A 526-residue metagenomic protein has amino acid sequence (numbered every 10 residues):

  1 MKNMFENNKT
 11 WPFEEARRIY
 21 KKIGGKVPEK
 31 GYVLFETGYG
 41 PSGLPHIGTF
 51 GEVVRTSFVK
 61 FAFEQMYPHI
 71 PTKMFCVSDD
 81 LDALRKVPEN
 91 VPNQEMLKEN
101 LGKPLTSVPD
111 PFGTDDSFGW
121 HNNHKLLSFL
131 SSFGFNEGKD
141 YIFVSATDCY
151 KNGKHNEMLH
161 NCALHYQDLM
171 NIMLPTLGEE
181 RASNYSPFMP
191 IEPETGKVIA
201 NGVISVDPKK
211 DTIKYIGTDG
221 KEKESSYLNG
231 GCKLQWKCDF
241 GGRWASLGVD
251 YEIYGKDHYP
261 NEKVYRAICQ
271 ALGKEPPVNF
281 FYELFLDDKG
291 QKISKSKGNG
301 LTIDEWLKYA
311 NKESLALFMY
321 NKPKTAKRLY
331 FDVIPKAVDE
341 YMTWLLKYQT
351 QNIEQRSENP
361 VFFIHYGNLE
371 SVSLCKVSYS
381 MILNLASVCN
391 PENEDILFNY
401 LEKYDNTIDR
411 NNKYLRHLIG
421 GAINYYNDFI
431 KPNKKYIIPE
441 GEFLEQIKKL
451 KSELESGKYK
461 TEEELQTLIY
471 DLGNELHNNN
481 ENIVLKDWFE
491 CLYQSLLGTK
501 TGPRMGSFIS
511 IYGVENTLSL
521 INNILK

Functional and structural regions predicted by a protein language model:
M1-K30, S42-P45, K73-F75, M170 (+1 more regions): Basic, alpha-helical terminal appendages of large translation-related enzymes
M1-M170, Y265-R266, L272: N-terminal Rossmann-like or analogous alpha/beta NTP/dinucleotide-binding catalytic cores that position adenine
N7, S42-G51, T114-F118, A146-Y150 (+9 more regions): Conserved aromatic-histidine-acidic binding/catalytic patches
R18, E275, N384-S387, G441: Catalytic alpha/beta core of large soluble enzyme barrels
K30-Y32, Y141, S246, Y348 (+2 more regions): Short amphipathic alpha-helical segments and their helix-coil junctions
K60-F63, Y67, L130-E137, Y166-M173 (+7 more regions): A generic secondary-structure signal for well-formed alpha-helical elements
F135-K297, I303: Active-site cores that bind ATP or allylic diphosphates and position pyrophosphate for catalysis
D257, E262, E283-N424, L497-K526: Catalytic adenosine-cofactor/nucleotide-binding cores of aminoacyl-tRNA synthetases and other
